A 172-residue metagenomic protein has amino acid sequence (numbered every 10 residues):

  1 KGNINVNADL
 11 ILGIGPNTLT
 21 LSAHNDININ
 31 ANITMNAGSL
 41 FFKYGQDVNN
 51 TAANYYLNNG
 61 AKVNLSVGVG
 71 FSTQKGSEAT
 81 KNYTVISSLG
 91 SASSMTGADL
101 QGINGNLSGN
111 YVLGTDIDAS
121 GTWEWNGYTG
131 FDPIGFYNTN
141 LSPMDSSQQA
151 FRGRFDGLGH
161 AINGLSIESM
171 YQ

Functional and structural regions predicted by a protein language model:
K1-Q172: Surface-exposed repetitive/solenoidal architectures
